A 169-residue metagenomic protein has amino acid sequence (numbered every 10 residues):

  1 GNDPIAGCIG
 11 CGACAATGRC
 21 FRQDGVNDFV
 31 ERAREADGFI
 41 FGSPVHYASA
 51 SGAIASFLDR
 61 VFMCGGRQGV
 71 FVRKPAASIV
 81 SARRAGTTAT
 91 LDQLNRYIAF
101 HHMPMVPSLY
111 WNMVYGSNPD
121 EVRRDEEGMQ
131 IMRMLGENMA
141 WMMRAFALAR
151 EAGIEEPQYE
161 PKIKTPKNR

Functional and structural regions predicted by a protein language model:
N2-A33, E160-R169: Cysteine-cluster motifs in flexible loop/terminal segments that predominantly coordinate metals
D3-P4, S49, V114-Y115: Short secondary-structure capping/turn micro-motifs that flank functional sites
I5, Q23, S51, T88 (+2 more regions): Electropositive phosphate-/nucleotide-binding environments in soluble metabolic enzymes
A6-G10, A53-I54, S117-E121: Short secondary-structure transition/capping segments
A15-C20, I54, R60-G66, D120-R133: Short, structured secondary-structure boundary patches
F21-Y110: Helix-loop-strand module that forms the ligand-binding subsite of alpha/beta enzymes
P104-R169: Glycine-rich phosphate/pyrophosphate-binding loop and the adjoining helix
